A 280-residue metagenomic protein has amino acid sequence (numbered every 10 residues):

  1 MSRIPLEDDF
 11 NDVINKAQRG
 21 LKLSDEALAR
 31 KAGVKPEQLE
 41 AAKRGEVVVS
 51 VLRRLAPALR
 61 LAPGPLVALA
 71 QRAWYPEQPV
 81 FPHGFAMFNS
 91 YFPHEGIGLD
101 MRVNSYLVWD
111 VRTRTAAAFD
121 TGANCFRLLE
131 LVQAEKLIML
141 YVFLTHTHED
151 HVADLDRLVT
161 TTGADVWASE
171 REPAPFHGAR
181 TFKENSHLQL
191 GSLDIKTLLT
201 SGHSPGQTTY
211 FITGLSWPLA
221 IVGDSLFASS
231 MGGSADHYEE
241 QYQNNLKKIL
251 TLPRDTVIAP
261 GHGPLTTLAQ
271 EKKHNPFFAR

Functional and structural regions predicted by a protein language model:
M1-L21: A short, Lys/Arg-rich alpha-helix, primarily the initiator
S24-A29, L55: Short alpha-helical "recognition helix" segments of helix-turn-helix
G33-V47: Recognition helix of helix-turn-helix/homeodomain-like DNA-binding domains that insert into the DNA major groove
S50-P65: DNA major-groove recognition helix of helix-turn-helix/homeodomain DNA-binding modules
P82-E135, Y210-G223, S229: Conserved beta-strand hairpin/beta-sheet module of binuclear metal-dependent hydrolase folds, prominently
L107, H187-G214: Core dinuclear metal-dependent hydrolase active-site scaffold
R114, S204-R280: Metallo-beta-lactamase
N124-D194, P218: Active-site HxH/HxHxD metal-binding segment of metal-dependent hydrolases
